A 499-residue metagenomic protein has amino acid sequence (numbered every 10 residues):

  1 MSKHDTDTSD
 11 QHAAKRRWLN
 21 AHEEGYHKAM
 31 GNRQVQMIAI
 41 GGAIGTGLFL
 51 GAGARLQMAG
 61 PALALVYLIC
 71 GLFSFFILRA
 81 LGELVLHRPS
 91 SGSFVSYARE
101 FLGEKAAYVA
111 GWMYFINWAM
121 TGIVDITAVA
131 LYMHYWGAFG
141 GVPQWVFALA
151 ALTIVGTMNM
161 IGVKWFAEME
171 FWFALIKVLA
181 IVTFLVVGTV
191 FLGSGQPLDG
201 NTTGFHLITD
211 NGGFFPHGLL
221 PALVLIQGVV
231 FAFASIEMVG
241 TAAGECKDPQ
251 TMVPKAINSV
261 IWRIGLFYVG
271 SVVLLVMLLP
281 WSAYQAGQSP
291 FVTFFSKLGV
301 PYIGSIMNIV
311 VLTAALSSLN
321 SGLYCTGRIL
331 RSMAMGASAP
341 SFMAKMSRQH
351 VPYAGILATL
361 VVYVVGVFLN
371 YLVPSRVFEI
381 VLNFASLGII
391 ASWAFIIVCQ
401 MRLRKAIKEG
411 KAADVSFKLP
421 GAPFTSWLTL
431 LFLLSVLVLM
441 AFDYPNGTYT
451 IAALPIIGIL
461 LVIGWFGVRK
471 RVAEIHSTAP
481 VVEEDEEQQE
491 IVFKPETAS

Functional and structural regions predicted by a protein language model:
M1-G53, Q57-A62, F75, R79 (+4 more regions): Membrane-interface "cap" regions at the ends of multi-pass membrane proteins
A21-Y26, L63-A64, G137-P143, L175-S305: Helix-loop-helix junctions that connect adjacent transmembrane segments in multi-pass membrane transporters
Y26-M30, L50-A148, T157, V260-R263 (+2 more regions): Extracellular loop-to-transmembrane helix junctions
S90, M113-A128, F233-C246, Y268 (+3 more regions): Membrane-helix boundary/coupling elements in multi-pass transport proteins
S96-A98, G103, Y135-F139, I208-G212 (+4 more regions): TM-loop-TM module centered on a large, flexible mid-protein loop between adjacent transmembrane helices in multi-pass
Q144-T202, A234, I257-I261, L382-F395 (+2 more regions): Membrane-interface loop-to-helix entry segments
L192, I380, F384-S392, L419-S499: A generic transmembrane alpha-helix motif of multi-pass inner-membrane proteins
M343-Y353, W393-Y444: C-terminal membrane-solvent junction of multi-pass transporters and transport-like membrane proteins
